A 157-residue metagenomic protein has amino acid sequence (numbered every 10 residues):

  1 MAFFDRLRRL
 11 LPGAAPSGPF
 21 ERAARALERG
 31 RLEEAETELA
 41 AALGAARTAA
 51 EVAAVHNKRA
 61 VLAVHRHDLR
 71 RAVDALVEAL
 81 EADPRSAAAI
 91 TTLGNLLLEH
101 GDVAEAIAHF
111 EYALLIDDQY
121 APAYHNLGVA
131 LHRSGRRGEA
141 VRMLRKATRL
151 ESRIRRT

Functional and structural regions predicted by a protein language model:
M1-L11, V129-R133, R137-T157: Terminal, low-structured helical/coil segments at or just beyond the last alpha-helical repeat
A14-T48, A54-H67: Alpha-helical segment of the N-proximal tetratricopeptide repeat
P16, A50-A53, A87-A88, A121-P122 (+1 more regions): Helix-start (N-cap) detector for alpha-helical repeat units in TPR-like alpha-solenoids, especially tetratricopeptide
L32-T37, R66-E78, E99-Y112, S134-E151: Structural signature of tandem alpha-helical TPR/SEL1-like repeats, specifically the intra-repeat loop/turn
A45-T48, A82, I116, L150: Structural marker of alpha-solenoid helical repeat scaffolds
G94, A113-L114: A detector of tandem-repeat and repeat-rich interaction/domain scaffolds
